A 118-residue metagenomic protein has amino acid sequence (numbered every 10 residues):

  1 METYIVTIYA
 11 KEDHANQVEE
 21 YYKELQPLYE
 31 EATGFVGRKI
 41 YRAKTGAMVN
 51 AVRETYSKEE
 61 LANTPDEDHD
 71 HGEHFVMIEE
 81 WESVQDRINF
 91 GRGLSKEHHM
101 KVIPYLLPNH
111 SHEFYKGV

Functional and structural regions predicted by a protein language model:
E2-Y9, V76: Active-site-flanking beta-strand signature of metal-NTP-handling nucleotidyl enzymes and homologous cyclase-like
T7-I8, H112-V118: A generic hydrophobic-segment detector
Y9-V18: Short, surface-exposed ligand-recognition loops at beta-strand->loop->(often short) alpha-helix junctions that present
E19-K23: Ser/Thr-Pro-rich, acidic low-complexity intrinsically disordered regions of eukaryotic RNA-binding
E24, L28-G37, A51-Y115: An amphipathic, aromatic/His-enriched active-site/gating alpha helix that lines ligand/cofactor pockets
K44, W81, V118: Short, flexible active-site-adjacent loop segments at beta-strand->alpha-helix junctions, enriched in small/polar
G46-V49: Short, highly charged C-terminal tails/helix-capping segments
